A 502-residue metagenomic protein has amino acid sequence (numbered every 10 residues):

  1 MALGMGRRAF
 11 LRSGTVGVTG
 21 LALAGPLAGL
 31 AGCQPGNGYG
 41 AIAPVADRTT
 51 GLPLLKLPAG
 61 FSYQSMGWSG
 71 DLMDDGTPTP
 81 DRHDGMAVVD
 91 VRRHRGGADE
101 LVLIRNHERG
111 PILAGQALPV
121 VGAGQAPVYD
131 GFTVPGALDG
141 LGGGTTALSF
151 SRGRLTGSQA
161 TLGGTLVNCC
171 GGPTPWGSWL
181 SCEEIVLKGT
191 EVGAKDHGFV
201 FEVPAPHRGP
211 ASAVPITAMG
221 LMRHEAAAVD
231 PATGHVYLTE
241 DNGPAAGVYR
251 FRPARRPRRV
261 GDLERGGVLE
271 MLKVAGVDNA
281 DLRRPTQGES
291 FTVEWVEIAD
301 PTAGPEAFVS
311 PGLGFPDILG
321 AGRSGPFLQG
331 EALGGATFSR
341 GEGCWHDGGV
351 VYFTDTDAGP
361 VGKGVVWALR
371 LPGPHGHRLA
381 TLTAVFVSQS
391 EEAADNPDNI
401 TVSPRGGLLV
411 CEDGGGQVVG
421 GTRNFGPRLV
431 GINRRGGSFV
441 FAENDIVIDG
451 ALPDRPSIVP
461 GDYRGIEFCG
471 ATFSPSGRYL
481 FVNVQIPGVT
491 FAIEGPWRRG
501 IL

Functional and structural regions predicted by a protein language model:
M1-L21: N-terminal secretory signal peptides and thylakoid transit peptides that target proteins across membranes
G4-G6, A24-A59, Y63: C-terminal segment of N-terminal export signals and the immediately downstream linker at the start of the mature
G51-S69, T77, S149-L162, V203-M222 (+4 more regions): Blade-edge beta-strand/turn elements of extracellular beta-propeller and related beta-sheet repeat scaffolds
T79-A87, G330-G343, A394-N399, P456-P475: Signature of short aromatic-glycine-proline-rich micro-motifs recurring in repeat-based ectodomains
D90-R93, T174-W176, P231-A232, H346-G348 (+2 more regions): Residue-level detector of Asp-centered blade-edge/turn motifs that repeat once per structural unit in beta-propeller
G288-A380: Beta-propeller domains
T356, E392-G437: Loop/turn-rich, solvent-exposed surfaces of beta-rich toroidal or solenoidal domains
T472-L502: Blade-level signature of beta-propeller repeat domains, shared across WD40, Kelch, NHL, RCC1 and BNR/Asp-box propellers
